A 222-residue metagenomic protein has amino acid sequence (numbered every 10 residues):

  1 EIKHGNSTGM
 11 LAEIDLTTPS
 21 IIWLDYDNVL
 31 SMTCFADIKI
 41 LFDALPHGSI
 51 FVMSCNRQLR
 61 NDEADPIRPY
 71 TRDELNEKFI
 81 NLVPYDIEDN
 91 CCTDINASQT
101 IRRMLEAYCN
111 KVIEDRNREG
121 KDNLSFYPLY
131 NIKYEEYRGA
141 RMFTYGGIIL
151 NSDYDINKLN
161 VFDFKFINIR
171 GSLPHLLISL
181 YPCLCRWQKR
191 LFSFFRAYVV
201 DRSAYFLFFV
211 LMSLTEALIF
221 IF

Functional and structural regions predicted by a protein language model:
E1-I21: S-adenosyl-L-methionine
A12, T17-P19, V29-F222: Class I S-adenosyl-L-methionine
